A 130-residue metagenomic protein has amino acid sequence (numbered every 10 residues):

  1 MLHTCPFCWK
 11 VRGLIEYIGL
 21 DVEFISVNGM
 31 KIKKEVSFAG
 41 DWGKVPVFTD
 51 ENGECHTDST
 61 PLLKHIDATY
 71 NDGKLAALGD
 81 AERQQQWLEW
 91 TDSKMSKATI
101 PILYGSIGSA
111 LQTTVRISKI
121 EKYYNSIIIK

Functional and structural regions predicted by a protein language model:
M1-S126: GST-like domain detector, emphasizing the conserved glutathione-binding G-site in the N-terminal thioredoxin-like
I129-K130: A mid-sequence, solvent-exposed acidic-amphipathic segment
